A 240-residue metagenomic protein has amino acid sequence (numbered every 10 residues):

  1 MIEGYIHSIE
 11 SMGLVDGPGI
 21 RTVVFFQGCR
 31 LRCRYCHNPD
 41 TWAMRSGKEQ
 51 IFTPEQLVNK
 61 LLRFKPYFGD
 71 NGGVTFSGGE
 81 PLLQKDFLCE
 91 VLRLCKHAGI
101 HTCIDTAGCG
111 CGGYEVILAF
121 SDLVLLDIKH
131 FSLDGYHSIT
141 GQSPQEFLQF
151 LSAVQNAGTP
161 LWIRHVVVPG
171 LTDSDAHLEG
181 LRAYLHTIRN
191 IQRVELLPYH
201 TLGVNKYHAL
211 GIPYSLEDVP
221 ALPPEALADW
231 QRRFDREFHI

Functional and structural regions predicted by a protein language model:
M1-V15, P169-I240: Auxiliary Fe-S-binding modules of radical SAM enzymes
I2-Y5, C29, Q50, I117 (+1 more regions): Extracytoplasmic/secreted proteins and extracellular or luminal domains
S8, L14-F52: Canonical Radical SAM [4Fe-4S] cluster-binding loop centered on the CxxxCxxC motif and its immediate flanking residues
D40-G47, H137-S143, G211-V219: Short glycine-enriched, charge-decorated loop/helix-capping segments at active-site entrances that position
G47-P54, T140, P144, S174 (+1 more regions): Flexible, glycine- and charge-enriched loops at secondary-structure boundaries
V58, L62-P66, D70-G73, G78 (+2 more regions): Conserved AdoMet/S-adenosylmethionine-binding subsite of the radical SAM
